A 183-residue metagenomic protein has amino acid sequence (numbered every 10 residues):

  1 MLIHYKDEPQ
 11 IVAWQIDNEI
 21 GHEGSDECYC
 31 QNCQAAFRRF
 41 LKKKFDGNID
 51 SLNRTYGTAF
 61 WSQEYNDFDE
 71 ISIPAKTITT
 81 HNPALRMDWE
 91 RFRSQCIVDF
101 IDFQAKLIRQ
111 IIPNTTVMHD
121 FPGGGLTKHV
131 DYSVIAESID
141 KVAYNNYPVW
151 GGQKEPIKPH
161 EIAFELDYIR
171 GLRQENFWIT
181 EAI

Functional and structural regions predicted by a protein language model:
L2-I139, N145-I162: Polysaccharide-binding and catalytic clefts of secreted carbohydrate-active enzymes
W14, N176-F177: Hydrophobic beta-strand segments of well-ordered beta-sheets in folded domains
P113-T115, R173-N176: A short helix->loop->beta-strand "cap" motif at the edges of active sites that frequently abuts
E165: Non-catalytic, largely sequence-independent nucleic-acid-binding elements associated with nucleic-acid processing
T180-E181: Short acidic/histidine-rich active-site segments
